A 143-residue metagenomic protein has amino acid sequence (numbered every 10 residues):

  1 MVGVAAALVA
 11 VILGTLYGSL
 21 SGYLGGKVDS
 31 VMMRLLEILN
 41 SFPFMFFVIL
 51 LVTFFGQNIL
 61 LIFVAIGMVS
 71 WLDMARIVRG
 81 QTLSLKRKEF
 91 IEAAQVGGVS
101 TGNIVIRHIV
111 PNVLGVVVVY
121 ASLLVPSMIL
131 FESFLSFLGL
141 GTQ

Functional and structural regions predicted by a protein language model:
M1-Q143: Alpha-helical transmembrane segments of integral membrane proteins, especially multi-pass inner/plasma-membrane
